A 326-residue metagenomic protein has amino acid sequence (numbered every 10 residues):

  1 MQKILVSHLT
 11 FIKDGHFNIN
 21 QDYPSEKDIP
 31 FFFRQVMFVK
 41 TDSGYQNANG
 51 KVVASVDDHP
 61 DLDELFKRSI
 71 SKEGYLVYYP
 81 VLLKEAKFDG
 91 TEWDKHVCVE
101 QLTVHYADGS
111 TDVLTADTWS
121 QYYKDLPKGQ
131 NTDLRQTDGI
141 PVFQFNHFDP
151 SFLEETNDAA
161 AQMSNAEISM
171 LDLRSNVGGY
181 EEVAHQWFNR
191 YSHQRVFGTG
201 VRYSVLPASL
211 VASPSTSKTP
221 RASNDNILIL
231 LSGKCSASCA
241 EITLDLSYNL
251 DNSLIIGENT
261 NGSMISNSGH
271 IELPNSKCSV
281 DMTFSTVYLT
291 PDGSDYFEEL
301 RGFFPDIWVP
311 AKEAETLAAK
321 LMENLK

Functional and structural regions predicted by a protein language model:
M1-I168, S175-V177, N324: Flexible, low-complexity junctional segments that flank or bridge functional domains
Q2-L9, L153-A160, A184-F188, L228 (+2 more regions): Extracytoplasmic/secreted envelope proteins and their assembly/folding machinery, especially bacterial periplasmic
F17, L250-M264: Short, well-structured beta-strand/strand-turn elements
P141-Q144, S169-D172, I227-S232, L254-G257 (+1 more regions): Structural recognition of the beta-strand scaffold that forms the well-ordered cores of secreted hydrolase catalytic
H147-S151, S175-E181, K234-S238, T260-S263 (+1 more regions): Solvent-exposed loop/turn segments at secondary-structure junctions within structured extracellular/periplasmic domains
V177-I227, I265-K277, F284-T290, Y296-L300: Gly/Ser/Thr-rich loop/hinge elements
Y296-K326: Low-complexity, Gly/Ser/Thr/Pro-rich intrinsically disordered linker/tail segments
